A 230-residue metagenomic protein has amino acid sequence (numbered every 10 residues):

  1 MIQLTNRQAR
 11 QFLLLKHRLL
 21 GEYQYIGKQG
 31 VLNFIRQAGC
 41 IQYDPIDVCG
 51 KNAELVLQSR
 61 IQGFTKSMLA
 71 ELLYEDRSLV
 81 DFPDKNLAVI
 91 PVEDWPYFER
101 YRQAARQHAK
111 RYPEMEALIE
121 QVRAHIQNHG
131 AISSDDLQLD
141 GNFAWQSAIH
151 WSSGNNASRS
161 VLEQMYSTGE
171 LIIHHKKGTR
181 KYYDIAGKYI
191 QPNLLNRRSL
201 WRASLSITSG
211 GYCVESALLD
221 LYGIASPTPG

Functional and structural regions predicted by a protein language model:
M1-G230: Long, low-complexity intrinsically disordered regions
